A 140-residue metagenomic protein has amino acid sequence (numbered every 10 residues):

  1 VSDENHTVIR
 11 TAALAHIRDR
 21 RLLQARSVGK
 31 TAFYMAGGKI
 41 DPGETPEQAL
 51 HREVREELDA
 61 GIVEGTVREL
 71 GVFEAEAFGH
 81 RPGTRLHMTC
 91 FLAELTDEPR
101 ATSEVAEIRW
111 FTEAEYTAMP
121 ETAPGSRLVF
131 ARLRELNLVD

Functional and structural regions predicted by a protein language model:
S2-L22, K39: Conserved N-terminal beta-strand and adjoining loop/helix that marks the start of the Nudix/MutT-like hydrolase domain
R10-A12, R20, L86-T89, A106: Change "...and in nucleic-acid phosphodiester-cleaving endonucleases..." to "...and in nucleic-acid processing enzymes
A12, R20, G38, R52-E53 (+1 more regions): Structural detector for helix-capping/boundary residues
D19-L22, K30, D41-P42, A75-E76 (+1 more regions): Short, charged/polar surface micro-motifs in flexible loops or helix N-caps
V28-F33, R100-D140: Nudix hydrolase/Nudix homology domain
A36-L70: The catalytic Nudix box helix
V72-R100, R109: Active-site-adjacent beta-strand/loop module that shapes the phosphate/pyrophosphate-binding cleft
